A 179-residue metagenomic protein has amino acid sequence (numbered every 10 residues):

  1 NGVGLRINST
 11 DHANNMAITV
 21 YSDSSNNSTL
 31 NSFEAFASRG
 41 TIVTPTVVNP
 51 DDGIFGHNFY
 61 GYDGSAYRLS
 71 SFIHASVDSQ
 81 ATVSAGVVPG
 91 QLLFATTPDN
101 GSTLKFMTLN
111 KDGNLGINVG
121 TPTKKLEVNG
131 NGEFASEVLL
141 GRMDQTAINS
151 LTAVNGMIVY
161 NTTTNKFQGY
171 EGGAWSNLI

Functional and structural regions predicted by a protein language model:
N1-L69, S76-L115, V119-T146, N161-N165 (+1 more regions): Trimeric beta-solenoid/beta-helix "fiber body" segments of extracellular/virion adhesins and depolymerases
T146-V154: Disulfide-braced loops of extracellular cysteine-rich modules
